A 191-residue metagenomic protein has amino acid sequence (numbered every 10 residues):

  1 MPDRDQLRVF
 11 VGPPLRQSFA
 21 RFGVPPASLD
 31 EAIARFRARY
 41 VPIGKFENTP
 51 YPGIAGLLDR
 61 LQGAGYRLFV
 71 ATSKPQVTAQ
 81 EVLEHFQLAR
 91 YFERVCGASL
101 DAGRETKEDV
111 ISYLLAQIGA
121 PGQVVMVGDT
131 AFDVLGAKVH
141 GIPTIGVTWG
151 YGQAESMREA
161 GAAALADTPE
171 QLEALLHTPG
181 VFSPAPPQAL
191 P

Functional and structural regions predicted by a protein language model:
M1, P25, L88-E93, P121 (+1 more regions): Conserved H-loop
M1-G56, A64, V77: N-terminal helical cap/lid subdomain that shapes the substrate entry/recognition surface in HAD-like hydrolases
Q6, A89-R104: A short, structured active-site edge motif that brings together acidic residues
A55-Q62, L115, V134-K138: Surface-exposed amphipathic alpha-helices with a cationic face
L57-E84, C96: Substrate-recognition element of Asp-dependent hydrolases with the DxDx(T/V) motif
G63-Y66, Q117-G122, P179: Glycine-rich phosphate-binding loop signature in dinucleotide/nucleotide-binding domains
K107-L135: Conserved Lys-Pro-Asp/Glu-containing loop-to-beta segment of HAD-superfamily phosphomonoesterases, centered on
V125-A166: Acidic, Mg2+-coordinating phosphoryl-transfer loop and its flanking beta/alpha structural elements, shared across
